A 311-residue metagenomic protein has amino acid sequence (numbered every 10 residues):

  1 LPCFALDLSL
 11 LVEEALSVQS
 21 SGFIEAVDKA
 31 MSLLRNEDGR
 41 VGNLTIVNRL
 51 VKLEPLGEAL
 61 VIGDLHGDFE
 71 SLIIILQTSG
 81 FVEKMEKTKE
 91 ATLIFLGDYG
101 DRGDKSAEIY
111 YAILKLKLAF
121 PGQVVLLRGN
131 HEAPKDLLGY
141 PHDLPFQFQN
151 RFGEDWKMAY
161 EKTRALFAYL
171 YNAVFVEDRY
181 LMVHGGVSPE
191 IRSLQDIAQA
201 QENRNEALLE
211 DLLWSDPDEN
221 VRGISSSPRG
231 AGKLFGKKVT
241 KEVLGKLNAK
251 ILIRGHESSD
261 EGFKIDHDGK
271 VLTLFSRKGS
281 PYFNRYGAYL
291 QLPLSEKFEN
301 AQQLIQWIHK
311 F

Functional and structural regions predicted by a protein language model:
L1-F311: Feature recognizes metal-dependent phosphohydrolase scaffolds
